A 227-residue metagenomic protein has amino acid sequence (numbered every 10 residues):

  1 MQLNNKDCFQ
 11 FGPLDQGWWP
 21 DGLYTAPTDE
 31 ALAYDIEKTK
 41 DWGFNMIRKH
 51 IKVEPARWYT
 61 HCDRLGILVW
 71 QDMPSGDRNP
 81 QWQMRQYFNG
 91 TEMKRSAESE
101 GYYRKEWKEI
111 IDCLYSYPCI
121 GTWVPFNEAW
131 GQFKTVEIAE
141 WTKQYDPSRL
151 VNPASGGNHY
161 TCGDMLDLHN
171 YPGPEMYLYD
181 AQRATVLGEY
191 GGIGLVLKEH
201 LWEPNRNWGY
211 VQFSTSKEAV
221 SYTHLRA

Functional and structural regions predicted by a protein language model:
M1-K38: N-terminal carbohydrate-binding accessory modules
I36-T39, M46-R226: Substrate-binding/catalytic cleft of secreted carbohydrate-active enzymes, primarily glycoside hydrolases
